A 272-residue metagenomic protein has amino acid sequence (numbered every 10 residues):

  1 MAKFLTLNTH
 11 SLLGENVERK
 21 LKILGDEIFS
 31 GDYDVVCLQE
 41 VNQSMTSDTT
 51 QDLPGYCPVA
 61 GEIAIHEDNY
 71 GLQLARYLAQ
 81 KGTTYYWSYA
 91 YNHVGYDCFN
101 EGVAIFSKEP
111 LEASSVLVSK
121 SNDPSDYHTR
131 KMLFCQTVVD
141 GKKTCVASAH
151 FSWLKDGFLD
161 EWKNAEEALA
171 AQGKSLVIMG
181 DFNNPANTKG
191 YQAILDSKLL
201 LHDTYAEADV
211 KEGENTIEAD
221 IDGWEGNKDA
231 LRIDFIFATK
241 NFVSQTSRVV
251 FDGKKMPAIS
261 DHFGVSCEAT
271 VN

Functional and structural regions predicted by a protein language model:
M1-V35, H66, G71, T84-N272: Active-site regions of metal-assisted phosphoester/phosphodiester hydrolases, unifying DNase/endonuclease modules
G14, M45-E67: Short, flexible/disordered intra-domain loops and linkers
G31-D34, L38-L53: Short, conserved active-site loops that position catalytic residues or coordinate cofactors/metal ions across diverse
K81: Juxtamembrane segments of multi-pass membrane glycosylation machinery that transfer sugars from lipid-linked donors
